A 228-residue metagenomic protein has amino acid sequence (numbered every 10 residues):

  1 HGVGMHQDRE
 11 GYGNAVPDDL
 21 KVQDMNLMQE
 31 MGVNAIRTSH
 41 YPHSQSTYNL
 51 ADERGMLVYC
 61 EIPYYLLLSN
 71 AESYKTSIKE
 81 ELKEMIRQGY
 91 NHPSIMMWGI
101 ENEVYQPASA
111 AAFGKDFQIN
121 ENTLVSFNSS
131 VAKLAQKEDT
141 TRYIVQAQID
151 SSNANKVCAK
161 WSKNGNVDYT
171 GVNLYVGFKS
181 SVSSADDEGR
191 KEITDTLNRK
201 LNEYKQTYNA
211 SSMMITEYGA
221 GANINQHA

Functional and structural regions predicted by a protein language model:
H1-L67, A71-A108, I144, T207 (+1 more regions): Active-site-adjacent substrate/metal-binding segments within catalytic domains of carbohydrate-active enzymes
F113-A228: Extracellular glycoside hydrolase catalytic/binding regions
